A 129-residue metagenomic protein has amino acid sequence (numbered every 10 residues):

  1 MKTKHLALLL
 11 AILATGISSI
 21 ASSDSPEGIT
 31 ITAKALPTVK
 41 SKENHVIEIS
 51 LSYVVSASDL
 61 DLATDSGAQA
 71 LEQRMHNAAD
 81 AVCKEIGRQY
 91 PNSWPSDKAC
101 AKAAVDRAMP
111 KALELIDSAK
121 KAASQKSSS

Functional and structural regions predicted by a protein language model:
K2-L9, T15-S129: N-terminal alpha-helical modules
